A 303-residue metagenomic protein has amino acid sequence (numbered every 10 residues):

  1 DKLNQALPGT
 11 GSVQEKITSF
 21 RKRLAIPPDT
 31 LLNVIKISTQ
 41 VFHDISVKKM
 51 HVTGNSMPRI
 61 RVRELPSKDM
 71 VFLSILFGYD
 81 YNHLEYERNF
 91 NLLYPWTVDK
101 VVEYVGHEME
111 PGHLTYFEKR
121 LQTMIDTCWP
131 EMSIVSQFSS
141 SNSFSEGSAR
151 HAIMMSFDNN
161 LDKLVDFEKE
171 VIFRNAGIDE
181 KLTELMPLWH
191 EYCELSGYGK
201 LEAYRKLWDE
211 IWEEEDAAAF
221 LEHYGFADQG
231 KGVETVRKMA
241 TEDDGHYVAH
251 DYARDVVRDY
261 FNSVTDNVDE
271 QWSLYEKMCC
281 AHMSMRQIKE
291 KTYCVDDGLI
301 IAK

Functional and structural regions predicted by a protein language model:
D1-Y86, P95-W96: Contiguous, non-catalytic segments that form substrate-binding/exosite surfaces or channel walls
F20-N33, K100, S133-S140, L188-H190 (+2 more regions): Second-shell loop/turn segments in exported
R63, I75-H83, E87-F90, H113 (+1 more regions): Active-site substrate-binding loop specific to GH73 endo-beta-N-acetylglucosaminidase modules in bacterial autolysins
R88-G106: Short pre-active-site segment immediately N-terminal to the catalytic Zn-binding motif
K100-L121, E146, R150: Active-site recognition of the HExxH zinc-binding catalytic motif
F117-E118, M124-I172, I178: Post-HExxH zinc-binding segment in Zn-dependent metallohydrolases
I153-R237: Long, amphipathic alpha-helical stalk/connector segments used for oligomerization, subunit docking, or mechanical
E215-K303: C-terminal, non-catalytic "cap/extension" segments appended to globular domains
